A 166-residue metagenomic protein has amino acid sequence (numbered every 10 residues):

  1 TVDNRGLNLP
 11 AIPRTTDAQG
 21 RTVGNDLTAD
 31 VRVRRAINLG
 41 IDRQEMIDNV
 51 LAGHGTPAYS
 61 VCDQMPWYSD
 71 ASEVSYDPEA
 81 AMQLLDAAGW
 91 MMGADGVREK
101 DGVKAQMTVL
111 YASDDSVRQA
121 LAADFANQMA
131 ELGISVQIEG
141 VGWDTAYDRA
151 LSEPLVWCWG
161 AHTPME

Functional and structural regions predicted by a protein language model:
T1-V50, P66-E166: Extracytoplasmic/periplasmic ligand-capture domains
A52, T56-P66: Flexible, glycine-rich active-site loops centered on histidine and acidic residues that chelate a metal or position
